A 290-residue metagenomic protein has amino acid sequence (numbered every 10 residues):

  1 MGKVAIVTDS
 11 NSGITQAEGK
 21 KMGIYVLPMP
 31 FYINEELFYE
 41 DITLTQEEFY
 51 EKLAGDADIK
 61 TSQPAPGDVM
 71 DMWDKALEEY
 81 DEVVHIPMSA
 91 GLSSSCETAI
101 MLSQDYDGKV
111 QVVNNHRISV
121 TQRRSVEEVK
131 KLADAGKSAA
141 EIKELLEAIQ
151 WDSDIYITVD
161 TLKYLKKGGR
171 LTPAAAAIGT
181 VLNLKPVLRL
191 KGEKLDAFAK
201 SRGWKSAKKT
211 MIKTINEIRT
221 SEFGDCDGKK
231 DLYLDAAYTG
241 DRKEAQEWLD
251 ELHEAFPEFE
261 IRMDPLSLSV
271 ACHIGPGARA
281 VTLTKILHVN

Functional and structural regions predicted by a protein language model:
K3, N11-Y25, P30, E82 (+2 more regions): Mixed-charge interfacial surface used for oligomerization/domain docking and macromolecular partner engagement
A5-Q63: N-terminal glycine-rich anion-binding loop in soluble enzyme alpha/beta folds
L37-D105, V110: Class I S-adenosyl-L-methionine
